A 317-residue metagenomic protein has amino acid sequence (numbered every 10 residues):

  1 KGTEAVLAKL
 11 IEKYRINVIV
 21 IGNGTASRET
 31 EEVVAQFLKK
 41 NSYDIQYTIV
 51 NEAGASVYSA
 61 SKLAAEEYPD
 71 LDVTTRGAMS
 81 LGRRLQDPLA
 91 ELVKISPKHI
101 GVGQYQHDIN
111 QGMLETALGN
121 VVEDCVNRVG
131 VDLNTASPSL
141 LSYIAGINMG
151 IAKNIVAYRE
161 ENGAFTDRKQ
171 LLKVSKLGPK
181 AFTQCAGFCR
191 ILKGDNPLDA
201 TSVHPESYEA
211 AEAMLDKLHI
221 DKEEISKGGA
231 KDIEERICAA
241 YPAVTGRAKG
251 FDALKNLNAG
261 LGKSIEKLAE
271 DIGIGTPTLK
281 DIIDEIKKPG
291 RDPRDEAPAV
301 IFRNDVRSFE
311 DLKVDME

Functional and structural regions predicted by a protein language model:
K1-G119: Phosphate- and other anionic-substrate recognition elements at nucleic-acid/protein interfaces
V18, A60-V73, V102-Q106, D124-V126 (+3 more regions): Short beta-alpha connecting loops at secondary-structure transitions that line or flank enzyme active sites
N51-Y58, L114, C125, I155 (+1 more regions): N-proximal short alpha-helices
D87-Y158: Charge-patterned, long linear interaction tracts outside catalytic cores
R128-S308: Accessory alpha-helical DNA-binding modules that contact the DNA backbone or grooves
D311-E317: Structural detector for short beta-strands of small beta-barrel domains
